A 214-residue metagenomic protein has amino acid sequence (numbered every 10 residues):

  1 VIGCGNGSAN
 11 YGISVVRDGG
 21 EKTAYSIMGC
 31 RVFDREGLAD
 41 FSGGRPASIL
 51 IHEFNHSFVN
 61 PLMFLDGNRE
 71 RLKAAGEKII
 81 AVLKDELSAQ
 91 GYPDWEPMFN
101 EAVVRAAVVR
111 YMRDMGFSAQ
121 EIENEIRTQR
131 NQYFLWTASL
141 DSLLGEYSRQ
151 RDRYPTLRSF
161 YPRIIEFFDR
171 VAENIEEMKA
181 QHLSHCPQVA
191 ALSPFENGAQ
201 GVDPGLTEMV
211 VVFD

Functional and structural regions predicted by a protein language model:
V1-A24: Auxiliary, metal-adjacent structural segments of Zn-dependent hydrolase domains
I2-G7, R31-F33, N55, M63: Short, flexible loop/turn elements at secondary-structure junctions
C30-L50: Short pre-active-site segment immediately N-terminal to the catalytic Zn-binding motif
G44-L65: Active-site recognition of the HExxH zinc-binding catalytic motif
R45, I49, F99, V103-A106 (+5 more regions): Extracytoplasmic/secreted proteins, especially bacterial periplasmic and envelope-associated proteins
P61-Q132: Post-HExxH zinc-binding segment in Zn-dependent metallohydrolases
A106-A190: Pan-zinc metallopeptidase signature
E176-D214: N-terminal non-catalytic regions of secreted/periplasmic and cell-surface proteins
